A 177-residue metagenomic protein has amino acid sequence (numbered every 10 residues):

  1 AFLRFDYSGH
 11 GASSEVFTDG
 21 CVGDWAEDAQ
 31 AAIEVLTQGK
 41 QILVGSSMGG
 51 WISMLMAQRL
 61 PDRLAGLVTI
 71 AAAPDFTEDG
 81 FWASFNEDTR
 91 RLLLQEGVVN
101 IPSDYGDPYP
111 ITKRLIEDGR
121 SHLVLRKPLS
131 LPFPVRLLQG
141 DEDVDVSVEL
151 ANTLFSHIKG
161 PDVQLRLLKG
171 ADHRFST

Functional and structural regions predicted by a protein language model:
A1-A12: Conserved alpha/beta-hydrolase
D19-L36: Alpha/beta-hydrolase active-site loop
G45-G49, S53: Gly/Ala-rich beta-loop-alpha elbow adjacent to hydrolase catalytic centers
D62-I111: Hydrolase active-site cap/lid region
P108-P128, F133: Active-site nucleophile elbow and catalytic-triad environment of alpha/beta-hydrolase enzymes
L131, L137-Q139, D143: Short beta-strand/loop motif that positions the catalytic acidic residue of the alpha/beta-hydrolase fold
V144-L150: Conserved alpha/beta-hydrolase "acid-adjacent" motif
A171-T177: Catalytic histidine-centered segment of alpha/beta-hydrolase-like enzymes
